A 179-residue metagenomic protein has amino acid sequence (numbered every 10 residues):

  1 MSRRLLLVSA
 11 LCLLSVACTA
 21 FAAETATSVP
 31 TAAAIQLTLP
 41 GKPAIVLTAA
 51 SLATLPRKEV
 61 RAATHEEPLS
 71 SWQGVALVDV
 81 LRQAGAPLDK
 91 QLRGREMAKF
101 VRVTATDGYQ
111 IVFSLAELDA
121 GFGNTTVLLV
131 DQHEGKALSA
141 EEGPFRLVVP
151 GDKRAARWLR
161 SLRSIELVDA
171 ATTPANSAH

Functional and structural regions predicted by a protein language model:
M1-R4: Positively charged n-region of N-terminal signal peptides that target proteins for export
V8-A17: Bacterial N-terminal signal peptides
A23-H179: N-terminal intrinsically disordered, low-complexity segments enriched in P/E/S/T
